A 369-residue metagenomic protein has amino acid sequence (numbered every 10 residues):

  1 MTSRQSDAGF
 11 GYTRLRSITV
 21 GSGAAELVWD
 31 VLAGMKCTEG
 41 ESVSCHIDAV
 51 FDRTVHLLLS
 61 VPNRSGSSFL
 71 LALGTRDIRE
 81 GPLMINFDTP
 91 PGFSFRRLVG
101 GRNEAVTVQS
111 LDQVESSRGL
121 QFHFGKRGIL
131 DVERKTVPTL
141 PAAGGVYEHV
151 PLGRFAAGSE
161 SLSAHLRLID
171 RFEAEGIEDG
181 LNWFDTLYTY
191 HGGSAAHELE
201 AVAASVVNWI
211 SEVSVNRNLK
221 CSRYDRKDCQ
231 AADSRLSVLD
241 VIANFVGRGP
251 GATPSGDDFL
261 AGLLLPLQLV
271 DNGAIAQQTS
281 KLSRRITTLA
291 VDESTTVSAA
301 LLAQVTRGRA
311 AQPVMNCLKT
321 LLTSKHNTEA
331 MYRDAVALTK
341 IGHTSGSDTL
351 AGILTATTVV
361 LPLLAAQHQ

Functional and structural regions predicted by a protein language model:
T2-N216, R235, G251-G256, L269 (+4 more regions): Phosphate/adenylate-binding glycine loop and adjacent helical scaffold
L187, E198-V215, K227, V238-F245 (+5 more regions): N-terminal loops that bind phosphate or other acidic moieties and the adjacent beta-alpha structural core
F245-P254, Q304, V336-S345: A short glycine/serine-rich beta->alpha loop
P250-L267, H343-T357: Conserved phosphate/anionic-ligand binding catalytic regions in large, soluble enzymes, centered on
D257-L260, V270-R285: Short acidic alpha-helical/loop segments enriched in Asp/Glu that coordinate divalent cations
I286-A290, T295: Small-residue-rich helix-loop
P313-Q369: Acidic, carboxylate-rich catalytic segments that either coordinate divalent cations
